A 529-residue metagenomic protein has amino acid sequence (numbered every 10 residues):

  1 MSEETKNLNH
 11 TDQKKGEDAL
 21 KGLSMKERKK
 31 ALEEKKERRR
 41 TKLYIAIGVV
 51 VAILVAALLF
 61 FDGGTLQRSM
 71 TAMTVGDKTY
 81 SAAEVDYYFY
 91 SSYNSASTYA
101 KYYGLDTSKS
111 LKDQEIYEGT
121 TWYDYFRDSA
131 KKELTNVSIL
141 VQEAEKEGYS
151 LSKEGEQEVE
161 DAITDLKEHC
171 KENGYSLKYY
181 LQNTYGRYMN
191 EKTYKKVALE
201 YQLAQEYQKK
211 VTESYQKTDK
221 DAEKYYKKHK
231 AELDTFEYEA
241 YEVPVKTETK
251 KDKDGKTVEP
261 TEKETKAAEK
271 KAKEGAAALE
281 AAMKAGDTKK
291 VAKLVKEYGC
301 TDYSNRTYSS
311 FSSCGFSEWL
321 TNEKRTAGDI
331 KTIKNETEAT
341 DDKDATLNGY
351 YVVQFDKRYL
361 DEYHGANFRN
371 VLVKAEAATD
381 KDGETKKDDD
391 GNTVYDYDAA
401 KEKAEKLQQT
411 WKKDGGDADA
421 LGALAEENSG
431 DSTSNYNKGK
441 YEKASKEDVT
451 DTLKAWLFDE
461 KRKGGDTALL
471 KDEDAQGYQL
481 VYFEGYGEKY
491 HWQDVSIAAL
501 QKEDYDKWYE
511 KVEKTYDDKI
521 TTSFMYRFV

Functional and structural regions predicted by a protein language model:
M1-L20: N-terminal targeting leaders characterized by basic, low-complexity, disordered sequences that direct proteins
G16-V49, A56-R68, Y179-K270, F311-Q409 (+2 more regions): PPIase-associated folding chaperone regions across multiple families
G64-K192: N-terminal targeting/tethering segments
F89, A96, L134, S138 (+14 more regions): Sec/Tat-exported extracytoplasmic proteins
S150-E160, K293, E297, K387-D389: Short helix/turn-capping signatures at newly exposed starts of structured segments
E274-T321, E402-T452: Peptidyl-prolyl cis-trans isomerase
